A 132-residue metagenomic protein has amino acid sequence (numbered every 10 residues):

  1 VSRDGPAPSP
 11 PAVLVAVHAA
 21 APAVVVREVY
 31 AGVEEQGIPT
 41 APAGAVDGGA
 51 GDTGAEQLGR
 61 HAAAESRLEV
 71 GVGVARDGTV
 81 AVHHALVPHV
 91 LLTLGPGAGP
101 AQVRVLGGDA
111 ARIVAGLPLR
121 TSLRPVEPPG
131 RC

Functional and structural regions predicted by a protein language model:
V1-P10, E127-C132: Actinobacteria-biased recognition of intrinsically disordered, low-complexity terminal regions
S2-D4, P22, V90: A metal-dependent hydrolase signature that marks the N-terminal structural subdomain at the beginning of catalytic folds
P8-R60: Negatively charged, low-complexity tracts enriched in Asp/Glu with abundant Ser/Thr
V17-A19, P42-G44, S66, V74-R76 (+1 more regions): Generic secondary-structure microfeatures
A31-P39, A64-R67, G108-R120: Generic secondary-structure signature for well-ordered alpha-helical cores
D52-A75: Short, internal acidic amphipathic alpha-helical interface segments that mediate docking to partner proteins
L68-G99: Mid-chain, well-packed structural core segment of small domains
V87-C132: Ser/Thr/Gly-rich flexible loops in soluble cytosolic domains mediating phosphotransfer, phosphorylation
